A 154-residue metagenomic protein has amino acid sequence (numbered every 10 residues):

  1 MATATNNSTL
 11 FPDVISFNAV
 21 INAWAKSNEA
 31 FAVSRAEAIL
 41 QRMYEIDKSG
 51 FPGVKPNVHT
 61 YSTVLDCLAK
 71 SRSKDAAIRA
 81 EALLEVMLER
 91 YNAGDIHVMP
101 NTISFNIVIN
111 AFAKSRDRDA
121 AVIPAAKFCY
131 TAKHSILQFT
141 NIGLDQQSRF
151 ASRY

Functional and structural regions predicted by a protein language model:
M1-N6, A36-G50, A80-G94, K127-S135 (+1 more regions): Hydrophobic packing position at a conserved site in alpha-helical tandem repeat units
T3, N22, K26, R42-E45 (+5 more regions): Positions within ordered alpha-helical repeat solenoids
N6-S8, S27, S49-P52, S71 (+1 more regions): Alpha-solenoid ARM/HEAT helical repeat scaffolds used for protein-protein interactions
D13-N18, N22, N57-S62, D66 (+4 more regions): Pentatricopeptide repeat
A23-R35, L68-A80, A113-A125: Short coil/turn connectors between adjacent alpha-helices in alpha-solenoid helical repeat scaffolds
S104-F105, S135-F139, L144, S148-A151: Intrinsic disorder
R116-R118, R149, R153: Basic polycationic patches enriched in arginine
